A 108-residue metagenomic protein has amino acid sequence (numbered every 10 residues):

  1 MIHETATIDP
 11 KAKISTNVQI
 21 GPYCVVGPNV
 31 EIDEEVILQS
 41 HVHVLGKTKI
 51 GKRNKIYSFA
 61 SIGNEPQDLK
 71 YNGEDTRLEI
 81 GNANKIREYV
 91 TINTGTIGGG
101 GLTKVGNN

Functional and structural regions predicted by a protein language model:
M1-T5: Short, basic phosphate-binding NTP loop
A6, A12, N17-I20, C24 (+12 more regions): A structural motif detector for beta-strand N-caps
P10-K11, K55, L69-G73, N93-I97: Active-site beta->alpha loop and helix N-cap motifs at the rims of alpha/beta catalytic domains
